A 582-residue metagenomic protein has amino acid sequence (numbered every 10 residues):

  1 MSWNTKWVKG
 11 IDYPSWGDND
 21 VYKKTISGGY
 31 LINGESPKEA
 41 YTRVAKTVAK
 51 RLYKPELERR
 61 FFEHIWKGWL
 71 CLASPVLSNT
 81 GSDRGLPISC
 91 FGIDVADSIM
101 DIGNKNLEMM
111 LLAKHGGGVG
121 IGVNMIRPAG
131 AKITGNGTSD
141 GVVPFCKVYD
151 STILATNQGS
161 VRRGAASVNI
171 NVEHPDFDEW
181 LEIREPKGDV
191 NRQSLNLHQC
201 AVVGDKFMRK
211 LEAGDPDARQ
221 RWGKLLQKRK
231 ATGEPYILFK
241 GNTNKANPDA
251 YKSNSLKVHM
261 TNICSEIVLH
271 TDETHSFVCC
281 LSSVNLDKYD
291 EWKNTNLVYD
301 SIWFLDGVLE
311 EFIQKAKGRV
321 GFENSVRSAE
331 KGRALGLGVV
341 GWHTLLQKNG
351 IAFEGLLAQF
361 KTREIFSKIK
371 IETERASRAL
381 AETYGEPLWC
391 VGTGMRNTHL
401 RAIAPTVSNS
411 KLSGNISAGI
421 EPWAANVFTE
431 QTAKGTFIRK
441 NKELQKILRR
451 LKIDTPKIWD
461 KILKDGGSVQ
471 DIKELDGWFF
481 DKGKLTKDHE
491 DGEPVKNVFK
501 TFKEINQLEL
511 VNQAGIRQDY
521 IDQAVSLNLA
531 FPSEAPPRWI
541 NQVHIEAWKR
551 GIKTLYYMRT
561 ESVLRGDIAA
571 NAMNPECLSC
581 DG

Functional and structural regions predicted by a protein language model:
M1-E58, G135-V148, Q158-L256, V339-P387 (+2 more regions): Conserved, charged catalytic cores of large soluble enzymes
D18, S36-P37, S82-R84, V95-I99 (+15 more regions): Secondary-structure capping and boundary motifs in well-ordered enzyme cores
S27-N33, A45-K54, F62-T134, V142 (+6 more regions): Function-dense linear segments that define catalytic or interfacial modules in macromolecule-processing proteins
G85-I88, L107, K114-G117, R162-A166 (+10 more regions): Short, well-ordered loop/turn elements at secondary-structure boundaries
F91-G92, G120-G122, N169-N171, Y236-F239 (+11 more regions): Structured core elements
N106, D300-V326, E330, N349-T406 (+5 more regions): Internal maturation/activation junctions in enzymes
H115-R127, A165-V168, A352-G355, L527 (+1 more regions): Glycine-rich phosphate/pyrophosphate-binding loops and their adjacent beta-strand/loop elements at enzyme active sites
V258-H259, I263-D272, I313-K315, R401-G582: Catalytic alpha/beta core of large soluble enzyme barrels
